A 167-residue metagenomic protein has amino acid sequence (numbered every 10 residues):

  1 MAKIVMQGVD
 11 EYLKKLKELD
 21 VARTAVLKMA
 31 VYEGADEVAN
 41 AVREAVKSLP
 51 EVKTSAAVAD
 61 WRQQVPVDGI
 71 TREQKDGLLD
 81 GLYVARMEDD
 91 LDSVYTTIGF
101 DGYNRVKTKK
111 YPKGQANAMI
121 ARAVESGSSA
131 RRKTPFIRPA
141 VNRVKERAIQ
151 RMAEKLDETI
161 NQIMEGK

Functional and structural regions predicted by a protein language model:
M1-A25: N-terminal, Lys/Arg- and Ser/Thr-rich interaction peptides
M6-V9, A35, A153: Hydrophobic faces of stable alpha-helices that mediate helix-helix packing
K17, V21-K28, Y32, N142 (+1 more regions): Short amphipathic alpha-helical segments with heptad-repeat character
V21-S128, E158, M164-K167: Short, low-complexity, charged/polar segments at coil/turn and helix-coil boundaries
S126-V144: Short helix/strand-capping connector loops at secondary-structure junctions
P139-K167: C-terminal or internal capping secondary-structure element at the end of a domain, subdomain, or sheet
